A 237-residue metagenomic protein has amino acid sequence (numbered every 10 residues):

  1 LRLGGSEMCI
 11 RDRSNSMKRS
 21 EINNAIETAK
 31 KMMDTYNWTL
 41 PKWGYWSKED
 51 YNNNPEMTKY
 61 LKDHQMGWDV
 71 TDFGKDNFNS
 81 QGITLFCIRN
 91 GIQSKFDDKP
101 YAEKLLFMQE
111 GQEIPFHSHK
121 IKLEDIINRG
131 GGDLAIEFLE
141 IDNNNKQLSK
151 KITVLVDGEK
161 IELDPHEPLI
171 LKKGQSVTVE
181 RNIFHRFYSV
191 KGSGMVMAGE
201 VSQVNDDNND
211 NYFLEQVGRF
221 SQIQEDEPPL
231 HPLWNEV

Functional and structural regions predicted by a protein language model:
L1-R13: Single conserved hydrophobic/aromatic residue that forms the stacking wall/gate of nucleotide- or nucleobase-binding
S14-A102, P228-E236: A short, N-terminal "cap"/entry segment at the start of jelly-roll beta-barrel domains of the cupin/DSBH fold
K18-R19, N143-E162, Y188-V237: Double-stranded beta-helix
Q93-A102, E113-D125, R129-G130: A short beta-loop-beta micro-motif enriched in histidine and acidic residues
K104, E124-D125, E167, Q175: Short, conserved secondary-structure segments in the cores of folded domains
Q109, P165-G192, A198-Q203: Conserved metal-binding segment of the jelly-roll/cupin
Q109-E110, K122-E124, N128-N144, K150: Glycine- and acidic-residue-biased ligand/ion/polar-headgroup-sensing regions
